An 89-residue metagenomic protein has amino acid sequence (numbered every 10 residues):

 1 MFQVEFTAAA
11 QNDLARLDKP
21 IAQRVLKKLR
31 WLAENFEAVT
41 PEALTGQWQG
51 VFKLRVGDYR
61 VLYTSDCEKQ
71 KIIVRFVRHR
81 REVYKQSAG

Functional and structural regions predicted by a protein language model:
M1-V4, A9-N12, R16, P20-Q23 (+2 more regions): Enriched for short, Lys/Arg-rich terminal
Q23-L29: Short amphipathic alpha-helical segments
R30-L54: A short, surface-exposed loop/turn module that caps and links secondary-structure elements
